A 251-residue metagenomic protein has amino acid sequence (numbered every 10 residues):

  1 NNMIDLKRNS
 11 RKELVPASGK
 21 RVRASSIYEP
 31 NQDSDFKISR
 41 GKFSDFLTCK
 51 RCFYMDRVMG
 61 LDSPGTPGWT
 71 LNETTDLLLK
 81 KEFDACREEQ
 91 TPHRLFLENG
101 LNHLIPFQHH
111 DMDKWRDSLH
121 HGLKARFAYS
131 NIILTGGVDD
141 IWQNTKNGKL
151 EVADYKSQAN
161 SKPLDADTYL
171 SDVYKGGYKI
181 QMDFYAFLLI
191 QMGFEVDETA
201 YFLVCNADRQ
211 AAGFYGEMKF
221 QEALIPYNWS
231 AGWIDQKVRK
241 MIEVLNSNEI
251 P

Functional and structural regions predicted by a protein language model:
N1, L71, T75, L79-K81 (+4 more regions): Generic hydrophobic, helix-prone segments enriched in Leu/Val/Ile
N2-K149: Metal-dependent nuclease catalytic cores that hydrolyze phosphodiester bonds in DNA/RNA, characterized by
M3-G19, E29-N31, K37-I38, L188-P251: Metal-dependent nuclease catalytic regions and adjoining charged, substrate-binding loops involved in nucleic-acid end
Q32-S34, S63, K162-A166, K237: Short amphipathic alpha-helical segments and their helix-coil junctions
F46, F53-R57, Y155, Y185 (+1 more regions): Broad hydrophobic/π-residue packing in well-ordered secondary structure
L79, D154-Q158, S247-P251: A short, terminal or domain-edge coil/loop segment
K81-A85, F187, R239: A broad, structural surface signal
S130-V138, W142-W233: Nucleic-acid nuclease catalytic cores
